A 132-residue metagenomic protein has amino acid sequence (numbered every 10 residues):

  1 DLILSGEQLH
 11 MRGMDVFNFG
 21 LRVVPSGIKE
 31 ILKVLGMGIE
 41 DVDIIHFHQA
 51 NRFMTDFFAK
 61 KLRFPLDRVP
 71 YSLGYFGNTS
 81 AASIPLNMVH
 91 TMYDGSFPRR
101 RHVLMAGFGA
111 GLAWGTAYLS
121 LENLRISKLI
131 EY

Functional and structural regions predicted by a protein language model:
D1-L73, L124-Y132: Hydrophobic pocket-lining "lid/loop/helix" segments that shape and contact the acyl-thioester
V16, F76, G111: Glycine-/small-residue-rich active-site loops that bind phosphorylated ligands and cofactors
S26, D67, P85, R99-R101: Generic hydrophobic-segment detector
G27-I28, F58, I84-T91: Buried hydrophobic packing segments
F53-D56, A81, L112-W114: Short active-site-adjacent structural elements
V69-S83, A106: Cysteine-centered functional microenvironments
N87-Y132: Conserved beta-strand-centric core segments of catalytic alpha/beta enzyme folds
